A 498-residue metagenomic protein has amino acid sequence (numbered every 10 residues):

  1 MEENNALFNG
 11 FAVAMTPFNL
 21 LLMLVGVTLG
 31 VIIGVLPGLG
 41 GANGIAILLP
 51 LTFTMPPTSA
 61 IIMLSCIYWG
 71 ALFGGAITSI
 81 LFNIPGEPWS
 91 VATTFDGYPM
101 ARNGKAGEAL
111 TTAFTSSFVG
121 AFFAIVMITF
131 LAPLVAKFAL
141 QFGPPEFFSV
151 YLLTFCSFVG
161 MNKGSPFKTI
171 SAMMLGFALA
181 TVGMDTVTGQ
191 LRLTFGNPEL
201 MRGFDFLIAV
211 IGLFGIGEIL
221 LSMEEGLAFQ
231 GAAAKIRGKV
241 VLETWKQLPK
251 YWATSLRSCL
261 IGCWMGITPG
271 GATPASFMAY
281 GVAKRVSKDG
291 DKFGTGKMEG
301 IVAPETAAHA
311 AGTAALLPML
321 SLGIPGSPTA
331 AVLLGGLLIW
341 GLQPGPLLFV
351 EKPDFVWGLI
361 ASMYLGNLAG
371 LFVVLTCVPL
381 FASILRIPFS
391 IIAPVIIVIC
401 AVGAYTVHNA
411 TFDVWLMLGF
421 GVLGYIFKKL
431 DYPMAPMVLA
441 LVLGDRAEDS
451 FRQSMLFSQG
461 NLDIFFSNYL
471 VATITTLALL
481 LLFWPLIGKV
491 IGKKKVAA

Functional and structural regions predicted by a protein language model:
M1-A60, P133, L191-K297, A382 (+5 more regions): Helix-loop-helix hairpins and the membrane-proximal interhelical loops of multi-pass alpha-helical transport proteins
V27-G41, G70-N83, F158-K163, L260-G271 (+3 more regions): Transmembrane alpha-helix interface/packing and boundary motifs in multi-pass membrane proteins, characterized by
I33-A42, I80-V91, F123-M127, M265-F277 (+4 more regions): Short helix-coil transition sites and intra-membrane helix breaks within transmembrane domains of multi-pass
G41-L51, L64, S79-P99, F130 (+6 more regions): Re-entrant/interfacial helical elements at transmembrane boundaries that shape and gate the permeation pathway
T58-I62, P99-S116, K288-I301, I324 (+2 more regions): Membrane-interface alpha-helices at helix entry/exit sites of multi-pass transporters
Y68-S79, K297-L322, G326, P344-V373: A structural-propensity feature for long, helix-poor, extended segments
L81-A109, L134, G143, K292-K297 (+2 more regions): Flexible loop linkers connecting adjacent transmembrane helices in multi-pass alpha-helical membrane transporters
T111-L227, I339-K494: Membrane-embedded alpha-helical modules
